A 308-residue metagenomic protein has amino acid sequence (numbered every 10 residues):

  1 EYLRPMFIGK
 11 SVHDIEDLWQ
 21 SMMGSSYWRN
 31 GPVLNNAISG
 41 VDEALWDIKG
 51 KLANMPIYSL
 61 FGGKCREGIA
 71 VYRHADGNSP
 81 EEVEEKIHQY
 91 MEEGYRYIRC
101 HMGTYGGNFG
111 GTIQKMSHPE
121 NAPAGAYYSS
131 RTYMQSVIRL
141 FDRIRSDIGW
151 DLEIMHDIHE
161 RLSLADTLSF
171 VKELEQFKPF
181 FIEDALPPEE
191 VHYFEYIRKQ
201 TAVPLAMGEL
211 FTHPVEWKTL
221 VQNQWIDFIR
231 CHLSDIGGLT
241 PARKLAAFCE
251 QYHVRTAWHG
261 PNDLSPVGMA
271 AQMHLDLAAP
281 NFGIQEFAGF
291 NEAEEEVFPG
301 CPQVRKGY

Functional and structural regions predicted by a protein language model:
E1-L52: Metal- or metallocofactor-binding catalytic centers and their adjacent structured scaffolds across diverse enzyme
L3, V41, N54, I98 (+6 more regions): Conserved, mostly hydrophobic/aromatic
I15, I57-L60, H101, D184-A185: Flexible, glycine/charged-enriched surface loops at secondary-structure junctions
D17, K172, K178-F181, P187-Y308: Shared catalytic-loop signature of beta/alpha-barrel
M22, G50-K51, M55-I69, P302: N-terminal amphipathic alpha-helix/helix-capping segment at the start of soluble metabolic enzymes
L52, H74, Q89, T256-A257: Ligand-binding pocket scaffold of soluble enzyme catalytic domains
P56, A70, E153, P204 (+1 more regions): Proline-centered loop/turn at the N-terminus of a beta-strand
G68-E195, Q200: Metal-dependent enolase-superfamily TIM-barrel catalytic cores that perform enediolate-based chemistry
